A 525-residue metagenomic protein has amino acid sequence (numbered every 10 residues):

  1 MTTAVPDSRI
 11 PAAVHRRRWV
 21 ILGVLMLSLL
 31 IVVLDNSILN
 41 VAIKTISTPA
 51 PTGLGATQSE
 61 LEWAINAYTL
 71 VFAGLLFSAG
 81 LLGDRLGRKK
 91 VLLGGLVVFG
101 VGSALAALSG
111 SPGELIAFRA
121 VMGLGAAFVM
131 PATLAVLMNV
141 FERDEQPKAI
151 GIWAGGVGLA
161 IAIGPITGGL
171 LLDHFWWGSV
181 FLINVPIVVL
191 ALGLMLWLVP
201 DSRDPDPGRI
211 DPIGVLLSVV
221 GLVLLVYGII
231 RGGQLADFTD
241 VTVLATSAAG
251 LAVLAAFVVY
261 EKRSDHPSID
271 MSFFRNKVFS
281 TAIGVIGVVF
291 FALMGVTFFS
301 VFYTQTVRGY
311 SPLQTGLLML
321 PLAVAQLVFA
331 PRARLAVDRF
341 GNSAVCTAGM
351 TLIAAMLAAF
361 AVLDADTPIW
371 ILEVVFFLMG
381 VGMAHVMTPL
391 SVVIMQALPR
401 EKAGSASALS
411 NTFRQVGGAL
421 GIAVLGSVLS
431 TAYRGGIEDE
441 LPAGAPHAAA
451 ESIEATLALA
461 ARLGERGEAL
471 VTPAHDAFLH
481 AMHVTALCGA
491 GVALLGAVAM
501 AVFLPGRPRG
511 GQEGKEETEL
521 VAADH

Functional and structural regions predicted by a protein language model:
P11, L190, V393, F413-P505 (+1 more regions): Hydrophobic transmembrane architecture of multi-pass small-molecule transporters
R18-V71, W176, I213, Y227 (+4 more regions): Transmembrane core module of solute transporters
S28, G94-V98, G102, F118 (+9 more regions): Residue-level signature of the transmembrane alpha-helical cores of Major Facilitator Superfamily-type secondary
L30, N66, L70, V97 (+6 more regions): Transmembrane alpha-helical cores of Major Facilitator Superfamily
A73-G74, A104, A162, V219 (+3 more regions): Hydrophobic/small/kink-forming positions within alpha-helical transmembrane segments of polytopic membrane proteins
L81-G214, S218, P312, D366 (+1 more regions): Helix-loop-helix hairpins in multi-pass membrane proteins, especially solute transporters
P186-R203, G221-I230, A249-R263, A497-L504: C-terminal membrane-cytosol helix-exit motif in multi-pass small-molecule transporters
